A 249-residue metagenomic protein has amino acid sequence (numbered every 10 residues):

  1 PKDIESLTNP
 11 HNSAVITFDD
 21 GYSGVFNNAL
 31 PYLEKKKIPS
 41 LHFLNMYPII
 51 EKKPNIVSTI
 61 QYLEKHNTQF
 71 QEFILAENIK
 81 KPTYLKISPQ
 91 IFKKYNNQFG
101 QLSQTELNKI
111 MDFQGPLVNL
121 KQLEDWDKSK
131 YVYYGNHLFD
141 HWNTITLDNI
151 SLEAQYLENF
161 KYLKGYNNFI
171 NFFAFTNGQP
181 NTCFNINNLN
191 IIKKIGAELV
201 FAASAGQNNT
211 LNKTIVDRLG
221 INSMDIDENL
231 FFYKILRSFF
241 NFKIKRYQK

Functional and structural regions predicted by a protein language model:
P1-T17, G24, K128-S129, T146-K249: C-terminal active-site subregion of NodB/CE4 polysaccharide deacetylases
S13, E34-P180: Metal-dependent polysaccharide deacetylase catalytic core of the NodB/CE4 family, i.e., the active-site-bearing domain
I16-D19, L33: Hydrophobic/aromatic pocket-lining and membrane-interface residues
G21-Y22, Q61-E72, G220-D227: A polyampholytic, Gly/Pro-enriched intrinsically disordered region
Y22-S23, D140: Short active-site segment of divalent metal-dependent hydrolases/proteases that encodes the spacing between
L30: Eukaryote-biased recognition of electropositive, low-complexity segments and basic polyanion/acidic-motif-binding
